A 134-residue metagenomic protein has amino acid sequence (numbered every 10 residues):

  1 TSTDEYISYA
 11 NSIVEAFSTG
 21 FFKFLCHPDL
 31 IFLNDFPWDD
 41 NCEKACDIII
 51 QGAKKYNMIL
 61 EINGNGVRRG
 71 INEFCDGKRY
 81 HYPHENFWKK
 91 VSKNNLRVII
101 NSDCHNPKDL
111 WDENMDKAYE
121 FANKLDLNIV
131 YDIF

Functional and structural regions predicted by a protein language model:
T1-Y56, E61, L125: Extended substrate/RNA-proximal surfaces in nucleic-acid metabolism proteins
S12-A16, A45, I49, P83-F87 (+1 more regions): A general structural detector for well-ordered alpha-helical segments in enzyme core domains, enriched
F21, N94-L96, L127-N128: A short helix-to-beta-strand connector/capping loop
P28, L96-L110: Short acidic/histidine-rich active-site segments
L30, N65-G66, C104, F134: Residue-level "edge-of-site" marker
N34-D40, N65-E85, P107-E120: Histidine/acidic-residue-rich catalytic or RNA/ligand-binding cores of hydrolases and nuclease-related proteins
A53-S102: Glycine/small-residue-rich hydrophobic helix-like segments
E113-F134: Mid-to-C-terminal alpha-helical segments outside catalytic/metal-binding sites
